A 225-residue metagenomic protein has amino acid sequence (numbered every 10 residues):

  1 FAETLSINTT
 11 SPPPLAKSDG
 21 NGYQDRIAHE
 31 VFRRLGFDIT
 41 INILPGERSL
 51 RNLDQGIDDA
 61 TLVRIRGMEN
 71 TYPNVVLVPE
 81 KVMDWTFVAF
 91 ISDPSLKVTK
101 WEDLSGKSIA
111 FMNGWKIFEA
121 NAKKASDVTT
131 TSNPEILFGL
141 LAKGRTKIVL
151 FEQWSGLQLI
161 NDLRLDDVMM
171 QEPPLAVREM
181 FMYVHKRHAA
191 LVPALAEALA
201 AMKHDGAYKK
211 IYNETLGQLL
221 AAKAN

Functional and structural regions predicted by a protein language model:
A2-N74, F111, T131, L195 (+1 more regions): Extracytoplasmic small-molecule ligand-binding "clamshell" domains of the periplasmic binding protein/Venus flytrap
T9-S11, M83-V88, N161-A200, L219-N225: Periplasmic-binding protein-like
S11-E30, S92-A125, G139, W154: Bilobed "Venus flytrap"/periplasmic-binding protein-like clamshell domains and structurally analogous long
D25-R34, D93-S95, E102-S108, W115 (+2 more regions): Extended ligand-binding regions for polar small-molecule ligands
D38-P45, S126-L140, M170-P173: Short beta-strand-to-loop elements that line the ligand-binding cleft of bilobed periplasmic-binding protein-like
N42-D103, G114-I117, E172-P174: Acidic, polar ligand-binding/catalytic clefts
E47-D59, E102, K123, P134-S155 (+1 more regions): Short helices/loops that flank or line small-molecule/ion binding pockets
V63-P73, K147-A176: A ligand-binding cleft/hinge motif common to bilobed small-molecule-binding domains
